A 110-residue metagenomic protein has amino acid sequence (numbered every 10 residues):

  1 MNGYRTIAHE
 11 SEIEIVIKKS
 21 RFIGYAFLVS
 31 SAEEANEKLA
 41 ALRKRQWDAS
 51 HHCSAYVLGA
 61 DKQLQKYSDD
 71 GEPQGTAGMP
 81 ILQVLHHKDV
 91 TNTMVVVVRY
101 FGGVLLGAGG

Functional and structural regions predicted by a protein language model:
M1-T76: C-terminal regulatory domains involved in ligand/effector binding and gene-expression control
I23, T91-M94: Short, surface-exposed beta-edge/turn micro-motifs
L28, V97-V98: Short, structured patches in soluble enzyme cores that scaffold and shape functional sites
A60-D61, V90-T91, R99-Y100: Short connector loops/turns at beta-strand edges and beta->alpha or beta->beta junctions
V84-N92, G109-G110: Short Lys/Arg-rich amphipathic alpha-helical segments
M94-V97, V104-G110: Glycine- and Gly-Pro-enriched alpha-helical subdomains that act as flexible, kink-prone "lid/hinge" or packing modules
